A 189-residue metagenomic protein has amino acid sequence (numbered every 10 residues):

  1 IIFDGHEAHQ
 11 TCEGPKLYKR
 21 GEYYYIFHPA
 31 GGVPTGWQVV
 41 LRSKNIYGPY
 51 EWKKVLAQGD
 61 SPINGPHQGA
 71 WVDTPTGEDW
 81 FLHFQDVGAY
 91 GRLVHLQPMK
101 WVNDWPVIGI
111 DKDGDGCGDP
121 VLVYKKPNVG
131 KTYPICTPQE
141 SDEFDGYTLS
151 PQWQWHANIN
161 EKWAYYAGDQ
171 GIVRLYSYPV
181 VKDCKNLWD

Functional and structural regions predicted by a protein language model:
I1-D189: Carbohydrate-active catalytic/glycan-binding domains of CAZyme proteins, especially the secreted or lumenal ectodomains
